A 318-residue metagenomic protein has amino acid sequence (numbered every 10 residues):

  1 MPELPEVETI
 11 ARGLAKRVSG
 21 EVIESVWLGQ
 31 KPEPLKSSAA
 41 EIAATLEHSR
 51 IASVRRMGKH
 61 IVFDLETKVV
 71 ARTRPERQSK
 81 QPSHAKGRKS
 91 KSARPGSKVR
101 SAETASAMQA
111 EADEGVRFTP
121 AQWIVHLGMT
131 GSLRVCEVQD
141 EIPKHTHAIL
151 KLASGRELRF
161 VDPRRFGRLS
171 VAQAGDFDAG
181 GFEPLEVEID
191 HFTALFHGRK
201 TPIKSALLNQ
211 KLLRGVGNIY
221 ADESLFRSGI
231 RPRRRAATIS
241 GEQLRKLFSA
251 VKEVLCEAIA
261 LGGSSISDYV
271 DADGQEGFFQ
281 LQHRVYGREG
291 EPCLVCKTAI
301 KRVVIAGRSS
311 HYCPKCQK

Functional and structural regions predicted by a protein language model:
M1-K318: Structured catalytic/nucleic-acid-binding cores of DNA maintenance enzymes
